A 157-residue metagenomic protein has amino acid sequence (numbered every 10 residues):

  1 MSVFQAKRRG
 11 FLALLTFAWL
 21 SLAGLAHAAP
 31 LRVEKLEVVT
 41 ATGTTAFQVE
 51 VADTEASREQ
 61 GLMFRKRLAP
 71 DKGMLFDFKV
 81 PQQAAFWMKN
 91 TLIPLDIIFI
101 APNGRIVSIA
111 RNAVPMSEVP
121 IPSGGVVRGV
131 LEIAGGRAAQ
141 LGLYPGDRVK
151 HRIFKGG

Functional and structural regions predicted by a protein language model:
M1-A6: N-terminal secretory signal peptides that target proteins for export/translocation
R8-L12: N-terminal export leaders
A13-L15, F64: A periodicity- and composition-biased signal for non-globular, repetitive helical segments
L15-T16, A26: Cleavable N-terminal signal peptides
L22-P30: Bacterial Sec-dependent signal peptides at the C-terminal "C-region" and cleavage site
A29-G157: Compact, glycine-rich, soluble single-domain proteins
